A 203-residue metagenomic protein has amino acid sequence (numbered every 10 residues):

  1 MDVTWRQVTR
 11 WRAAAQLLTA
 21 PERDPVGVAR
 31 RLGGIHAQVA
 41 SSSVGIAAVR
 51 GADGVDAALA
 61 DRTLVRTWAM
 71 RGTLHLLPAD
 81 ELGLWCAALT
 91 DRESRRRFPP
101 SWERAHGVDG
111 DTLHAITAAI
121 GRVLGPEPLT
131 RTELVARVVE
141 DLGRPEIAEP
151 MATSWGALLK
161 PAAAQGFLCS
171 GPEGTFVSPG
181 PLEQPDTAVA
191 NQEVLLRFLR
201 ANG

Functional and structural regions predicted by a protein language model:
M1-E149: Phosphate-backbone binding and catalysis cores of DNA-processing enzymes
A148-G203: Loop-centered beta-sheet repeat module
